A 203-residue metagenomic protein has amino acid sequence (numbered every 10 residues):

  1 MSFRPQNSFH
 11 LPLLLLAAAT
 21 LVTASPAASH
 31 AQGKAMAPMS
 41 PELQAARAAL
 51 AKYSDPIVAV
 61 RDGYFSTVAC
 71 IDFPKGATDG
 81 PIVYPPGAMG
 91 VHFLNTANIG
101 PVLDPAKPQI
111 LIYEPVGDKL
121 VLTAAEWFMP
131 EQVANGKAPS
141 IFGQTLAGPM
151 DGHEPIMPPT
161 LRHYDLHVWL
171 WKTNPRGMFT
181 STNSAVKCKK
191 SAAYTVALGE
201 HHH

Functional and structural regions predicted by a protein language model:
S2-L14: Bacterial N-terminal signal peptides that target proteins for export
P12-T23: Bacterial N-terminal signal peptides
A24-G33: Boundary at the C-terminal end of the N-terminal hydrophobic targeting segment
Q32-H203: Primary mode marks residue(s) on the alpha4-beta5-alpha5 output face of response regulator receiver
